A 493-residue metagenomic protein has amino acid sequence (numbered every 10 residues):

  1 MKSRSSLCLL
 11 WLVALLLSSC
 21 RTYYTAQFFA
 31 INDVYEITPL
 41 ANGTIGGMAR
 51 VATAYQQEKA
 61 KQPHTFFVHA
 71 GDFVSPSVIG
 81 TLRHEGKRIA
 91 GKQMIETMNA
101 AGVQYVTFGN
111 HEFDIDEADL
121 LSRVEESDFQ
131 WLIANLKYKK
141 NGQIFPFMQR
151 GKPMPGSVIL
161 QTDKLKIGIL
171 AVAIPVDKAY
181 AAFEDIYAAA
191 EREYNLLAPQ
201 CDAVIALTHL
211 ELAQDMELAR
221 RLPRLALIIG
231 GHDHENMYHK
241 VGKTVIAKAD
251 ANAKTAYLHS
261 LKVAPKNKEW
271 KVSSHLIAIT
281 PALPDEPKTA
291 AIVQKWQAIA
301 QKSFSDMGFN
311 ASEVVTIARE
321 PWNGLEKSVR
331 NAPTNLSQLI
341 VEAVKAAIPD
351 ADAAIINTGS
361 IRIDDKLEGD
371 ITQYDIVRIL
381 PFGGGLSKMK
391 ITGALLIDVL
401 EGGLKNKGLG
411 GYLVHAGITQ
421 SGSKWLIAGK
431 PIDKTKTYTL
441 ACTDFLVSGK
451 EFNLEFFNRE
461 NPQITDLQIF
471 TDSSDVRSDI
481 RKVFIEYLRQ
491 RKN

Functional and structural regions predicted by a protein language model:
M1-L9: Bacterial N-terminal signal peptides that target proteins for export
C8-S18: Bacterial N-terminal signal peptides
S19, V51, R378, K434 (+1 more regions): A general marker of short, structured functional hotspots
C20-P284, T289, V329-A343, A354-I356 (+5 more regions): Acidic, metal/ion-coordinating pockets
Y35-I37, A41, S75-I79, S260 (+2 more regions): Solvent-exposed loop/linker segments at secondary-structure transitions that flank or connect catalytic domains
A70, I95-E96, A190, V315-I317 (+2 more regions): Short, flexible segments with low predicted structural confidence
F470-N493: Protruding loop/beta-arch "assembly-hinge" segments enriched in small, turn-prone residues
